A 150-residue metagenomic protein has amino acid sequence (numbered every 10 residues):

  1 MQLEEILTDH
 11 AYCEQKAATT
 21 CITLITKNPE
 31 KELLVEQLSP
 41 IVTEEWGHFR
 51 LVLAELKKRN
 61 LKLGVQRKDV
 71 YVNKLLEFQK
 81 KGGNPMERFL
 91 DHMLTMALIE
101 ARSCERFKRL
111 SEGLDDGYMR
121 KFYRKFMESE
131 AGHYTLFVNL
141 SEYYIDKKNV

Functional and structural regions predicted by a protein language model:
M1-V150: Non-heme di-metal
